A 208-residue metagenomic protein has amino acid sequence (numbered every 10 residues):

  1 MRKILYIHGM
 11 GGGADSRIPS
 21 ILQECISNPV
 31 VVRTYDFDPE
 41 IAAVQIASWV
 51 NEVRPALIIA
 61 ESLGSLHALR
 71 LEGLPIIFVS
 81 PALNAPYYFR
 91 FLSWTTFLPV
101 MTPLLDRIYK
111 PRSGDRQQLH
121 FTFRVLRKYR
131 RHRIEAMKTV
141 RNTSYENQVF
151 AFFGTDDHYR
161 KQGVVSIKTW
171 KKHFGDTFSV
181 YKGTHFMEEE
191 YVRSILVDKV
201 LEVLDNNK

Functional and structural regions predicted by a protein language model:
M1-K3, E146-N147: A short, charged/proline- and glycine-enriched loop that marks the coil->beta-strand transition at the N-terminal
R2-V53, H185: Active-site catalytic motif of lipid deacylating hydrolases and related acyltransferases
Y6-M10, I59, F152-G154: Short hydrophobic segments within beta-strands
D15, P19, Q23, A68 (+1 more regions): Short, highly selective alpha-helical patches that border small-molecule cofactor pockets in redox/cofactor-processing
A56-I59, P75-I77: Residue in the alpha/beta-hydrolase core beta-strand immediately N-terminal to the catalytic nucleophile
I58-A68: Gly/Ala-rich beta-loop-alpha elbow adjacent to hydrolase catalytic centers
L71-E72: Aromatic pocket-lining residues of Rossmann-like dinucleotide-binding sites
P75-I77, P81-N207: The alpha/beta-hydrolase serine catalytic core
